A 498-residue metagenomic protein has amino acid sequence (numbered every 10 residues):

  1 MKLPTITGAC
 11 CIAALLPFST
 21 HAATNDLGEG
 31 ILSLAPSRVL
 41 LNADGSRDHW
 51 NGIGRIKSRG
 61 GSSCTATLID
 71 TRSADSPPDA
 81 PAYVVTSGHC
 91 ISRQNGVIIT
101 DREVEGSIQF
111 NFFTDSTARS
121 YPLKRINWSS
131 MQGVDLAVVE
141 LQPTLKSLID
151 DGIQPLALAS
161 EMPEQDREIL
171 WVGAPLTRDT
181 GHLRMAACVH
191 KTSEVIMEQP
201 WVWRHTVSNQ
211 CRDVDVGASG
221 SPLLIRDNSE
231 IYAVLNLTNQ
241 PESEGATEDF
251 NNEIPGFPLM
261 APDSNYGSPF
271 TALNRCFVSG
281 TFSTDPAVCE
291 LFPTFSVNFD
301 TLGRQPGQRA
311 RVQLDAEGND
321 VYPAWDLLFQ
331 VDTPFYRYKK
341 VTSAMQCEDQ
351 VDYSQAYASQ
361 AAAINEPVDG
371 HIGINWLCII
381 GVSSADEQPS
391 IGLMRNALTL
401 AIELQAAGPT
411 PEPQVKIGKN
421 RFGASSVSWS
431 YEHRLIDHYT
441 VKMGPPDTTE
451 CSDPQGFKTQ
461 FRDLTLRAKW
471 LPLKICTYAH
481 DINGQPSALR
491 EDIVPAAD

Functional and structural regions predicted by a protein language model:
M1-G8: Bacterial N-terminal signal peptides that target proteins for export
G8-P17: Bacterial N-terminal signal peptides
T20-D79, S193-I196, R275-S296: Protease-domain processing segments flanking chymotrypsin-fold serine proteases, especially trypsin-like
D48-G52, K57-G61, P77-P81, V85-W201: Serine endopeptidase catalytic core focused on the charge-relay Asp
S62-P77, P155-E161, T206-E244: Gly/Ser-rich catalytic serine loop of serine hydrolases
S63-T65, H89-I91, A187-T192, Q210-R212 (+7 more regions): Sequence contexts marking disulfide-bonded cysteines in secreted/extracellular proteins
A80-Y83, G88, V214-D215, P222-T301: C-terminal subregion of chymotrypsin/trypsin-like serine protease catalytic domains
T284-D498: Low-complexity, disordered linker/stalk regions enriched in Pro/Thr/Ser/Gly
